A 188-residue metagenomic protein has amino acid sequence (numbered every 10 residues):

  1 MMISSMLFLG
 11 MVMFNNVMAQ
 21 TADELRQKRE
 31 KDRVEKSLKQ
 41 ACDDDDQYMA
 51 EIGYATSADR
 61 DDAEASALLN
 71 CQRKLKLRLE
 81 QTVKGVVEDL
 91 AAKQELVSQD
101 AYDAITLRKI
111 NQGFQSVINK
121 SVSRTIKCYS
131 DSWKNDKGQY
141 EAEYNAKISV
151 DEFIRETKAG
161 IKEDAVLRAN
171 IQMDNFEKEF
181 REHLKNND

Functional and structural regions predicted by a protein language model:
M1-M18: Classical Sec-dependent N-terminal signal peptides that target proteins to the secretory pathway
V17-D188: Domain-level marker for long, solvent-exposed, non-transmembrane regions
